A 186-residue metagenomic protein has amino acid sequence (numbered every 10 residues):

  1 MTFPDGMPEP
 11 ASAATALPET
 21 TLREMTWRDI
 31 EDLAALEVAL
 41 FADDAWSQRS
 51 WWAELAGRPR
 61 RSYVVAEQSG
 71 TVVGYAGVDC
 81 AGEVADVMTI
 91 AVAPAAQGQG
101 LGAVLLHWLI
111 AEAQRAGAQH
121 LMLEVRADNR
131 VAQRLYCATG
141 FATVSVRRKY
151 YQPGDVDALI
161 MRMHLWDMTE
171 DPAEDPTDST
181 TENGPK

Functional and structural regions predicted by a protein language model:
T2-G6, T20, E24-A95, Q99 (+4 more regions): Acetyl-CoA-dependent GNAT
E9-T20: Extreme N-terminus of proteins, especially the signal/transit-peptide cleavage junction and the first residues
V87, L121-V125: Conserved hydrophobic beta-strand within the GNAT/NAT acetyltransferase core sheet that lines the active-site cleft
A93, Q97, E124-D128, P153: Residue-level recognition of the GNAT/N-acetyltransferase active site
L106, D128-A132, K149-G154: Short glycine/proline-centered loop/turn elements that form peptide/ligand docking sites
A116, R134, A138-T139: Structural motif
E124, C137, A142-L159: Conserved catalytic-core motifs of GNAT/GCN5-like acyltransferases
